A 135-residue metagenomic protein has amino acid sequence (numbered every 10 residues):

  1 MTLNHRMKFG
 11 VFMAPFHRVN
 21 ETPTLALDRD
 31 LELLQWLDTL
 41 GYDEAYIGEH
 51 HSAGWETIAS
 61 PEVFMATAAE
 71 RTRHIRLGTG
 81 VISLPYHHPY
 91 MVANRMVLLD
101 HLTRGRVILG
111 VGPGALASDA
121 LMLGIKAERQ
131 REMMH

Functional and structural regions predicted by a protein language model:
M1-L77: N-terminal beta1-alpha1-beta2 module of alpha/beta enzyme domains
N4-L25, Y86-H135: Flexible, glycine-rich active-site loops centered on histidine and acidic residues that chelate a metal or position
G48, G80, G110-G112: Structural motif
G54, R71, L77-G80, L98 (+1 more regions): Glycine-rich, flexible loop/turn motifs
T79-H87: Active-site nucleophile and cofactor-binding loops and adjacent substrate-binding regions of central metabolic enzymes
